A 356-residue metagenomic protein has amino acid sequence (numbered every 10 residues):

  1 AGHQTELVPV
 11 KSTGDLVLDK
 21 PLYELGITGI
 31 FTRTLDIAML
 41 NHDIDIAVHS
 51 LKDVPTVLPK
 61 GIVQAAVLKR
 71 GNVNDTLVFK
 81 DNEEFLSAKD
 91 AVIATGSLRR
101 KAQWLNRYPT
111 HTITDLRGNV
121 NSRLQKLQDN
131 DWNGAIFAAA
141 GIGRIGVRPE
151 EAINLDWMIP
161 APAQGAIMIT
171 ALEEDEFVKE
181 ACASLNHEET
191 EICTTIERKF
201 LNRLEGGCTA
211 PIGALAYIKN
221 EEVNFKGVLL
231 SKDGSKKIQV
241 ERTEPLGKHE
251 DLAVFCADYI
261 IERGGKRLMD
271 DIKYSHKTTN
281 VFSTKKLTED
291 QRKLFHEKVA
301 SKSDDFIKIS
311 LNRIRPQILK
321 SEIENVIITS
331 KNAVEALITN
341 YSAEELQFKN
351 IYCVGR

Functional and structural regions predicted by a protein language model:
A1-E24, T32, K101, N106-H276: Small-molecule-sensing regulatory modules
Q4, K89-V92, T112, N280 (+1 more regions): Residues that mark the start of a beta-strand
D19-I46, L319-A333: Short, structured active-site "lid" loops
T28, D45-S50, N133-A138: Paired acidic/hydrophobic, glycine-rich loop segments that form the ligand-binding mouth/hinge of periplasmic-binding
T34-L35, S122-R123, I314-Q317: Short acidic active-site motifs
L51-K52, L58-H111: A conserved helix-loop-strand patch within extracytoplasmic ligand-binding domains of the periplasmic binding
V78, A94, I136, T170 (+2 more regions): Structural motif
I272-R356: Signature of uroporphyrinogen-III synthase
